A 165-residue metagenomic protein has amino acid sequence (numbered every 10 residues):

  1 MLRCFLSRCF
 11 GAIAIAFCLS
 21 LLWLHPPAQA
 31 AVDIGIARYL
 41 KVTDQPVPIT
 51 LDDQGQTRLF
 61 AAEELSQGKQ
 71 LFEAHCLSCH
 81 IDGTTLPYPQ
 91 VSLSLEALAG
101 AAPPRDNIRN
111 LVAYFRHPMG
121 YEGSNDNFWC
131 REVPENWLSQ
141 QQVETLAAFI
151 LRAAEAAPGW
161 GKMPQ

Functional and structural regions predicted by a protein language model:
L2-A14: Bacterial N-terminal signal peptides that target proteins for export
G11-W23: Bacterial N-terminal signal peptides
L24-A30: Sec/Tat signal peptide C-region and signal peptidase I cleavage site
V32-L71: Electrostatic cytochrome c docking/interface patches
F72-G83, L146-F149: The canonical Cys-X-X-Cys-His
I81-A113: Gly/Gly-Pro-rich "capping" loops immediately C-terminal to redox-active cysteine motifs in periplasmic/lumenal
Y88-E96, F115-E144, P158, K162: Axial heme c-ligation environment in periplasmic c-type cytochrome domains
P104-R116, Q140-L151: An amphipathic alpha-helix signature
